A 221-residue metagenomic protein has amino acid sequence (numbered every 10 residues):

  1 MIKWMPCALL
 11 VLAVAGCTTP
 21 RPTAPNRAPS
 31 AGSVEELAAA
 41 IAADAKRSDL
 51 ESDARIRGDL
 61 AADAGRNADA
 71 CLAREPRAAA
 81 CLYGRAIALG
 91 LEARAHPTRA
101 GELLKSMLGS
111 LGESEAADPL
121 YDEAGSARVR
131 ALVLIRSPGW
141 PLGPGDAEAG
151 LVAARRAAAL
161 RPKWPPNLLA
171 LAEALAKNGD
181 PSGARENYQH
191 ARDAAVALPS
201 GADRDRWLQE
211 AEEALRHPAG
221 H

Functional and structural regions predicted by a protein language model:
A15-S33: Bacterial Sec signal peptide processing site at the extreme N-terminus
A54-D69, A100-G109, L142-L151: Helix-turn-helix repeat elements of alpha-solenoid scaffolds
P76, P119-Y121, P162: Short coil turns that delineate tetratricopeptide repeat
C81, A124-S126, N167, G201: TPR alpha-solenoid repeat register
L108-G109, E115, G145, A149 (+1 more regions): TPR/TPR-like (Sel1-like) alpha-helical repeat modules
K177, E186-H221: Terminal, low-structured helical/coil segments at or just beyond the last alpha-helical repeat
